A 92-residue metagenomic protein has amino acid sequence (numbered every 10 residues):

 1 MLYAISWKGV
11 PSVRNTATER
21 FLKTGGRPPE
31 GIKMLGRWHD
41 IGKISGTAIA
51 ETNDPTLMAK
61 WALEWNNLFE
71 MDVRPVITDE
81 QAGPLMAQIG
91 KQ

Functional and structural regions predicted by a protein language model:
M1-L35, H39-I44, N53-T56, D79-Q92: Short S/T/G/P-rich N-terminal loop/turn motif that feeds into the first structured element of a domain
G26-P28, W65-D72: A common structural junction motif
A48-A50: Conserved RNP beta-strands of RNA recognition motif
M58-W65: Short, electropositive alpha-helical surface patch
V73-D79: A short, structured active-site edge motif that brings together acidic residues
